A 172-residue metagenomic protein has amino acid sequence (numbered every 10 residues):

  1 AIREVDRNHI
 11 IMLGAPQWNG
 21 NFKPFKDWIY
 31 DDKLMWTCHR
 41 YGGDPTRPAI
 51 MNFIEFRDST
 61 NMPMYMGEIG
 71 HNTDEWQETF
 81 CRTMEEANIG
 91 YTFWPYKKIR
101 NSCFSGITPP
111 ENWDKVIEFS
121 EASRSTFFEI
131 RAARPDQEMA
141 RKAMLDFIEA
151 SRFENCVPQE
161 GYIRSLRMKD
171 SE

Functional and structural regions predicted by a protein language model:
A1-K98, C103-I117: Extracellular glycoside hydrolase catalytic/binding regions
W76-E172: Aromatic-rich peripheral "rim/lid" segments of glycoside hydrolase catalytic domains that contact and position glycan
